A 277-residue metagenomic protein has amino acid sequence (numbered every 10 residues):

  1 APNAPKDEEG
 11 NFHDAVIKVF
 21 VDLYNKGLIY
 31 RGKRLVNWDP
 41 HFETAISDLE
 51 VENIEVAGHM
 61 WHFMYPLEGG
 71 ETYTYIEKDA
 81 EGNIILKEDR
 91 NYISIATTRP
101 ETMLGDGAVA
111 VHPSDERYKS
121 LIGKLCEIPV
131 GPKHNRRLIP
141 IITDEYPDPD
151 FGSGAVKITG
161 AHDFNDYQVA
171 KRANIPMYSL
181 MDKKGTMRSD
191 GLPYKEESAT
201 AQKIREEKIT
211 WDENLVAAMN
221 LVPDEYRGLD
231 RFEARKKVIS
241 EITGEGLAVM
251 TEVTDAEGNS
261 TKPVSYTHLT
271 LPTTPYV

Functional and structural regions predicted by a protein language model:
A1-A199, D230-R235, S240, V249 (+2 more regions): NTP-handling and nucleic-acid-processing catalytic cores
A199-R227: Surface-exposed intrinsically disordered loops and tails
K203-R205, T210-W211, K237, A248 (+1 more regions): Short intrinsically disordered, low-complexity segments
A248-S265: Short acidic, Pro/Gly- and aromatic-enriched capping/linker segments at domain boundaries
T267-T273: Conserved small/polar residues in nucleotide/adenosyl-binding loops
